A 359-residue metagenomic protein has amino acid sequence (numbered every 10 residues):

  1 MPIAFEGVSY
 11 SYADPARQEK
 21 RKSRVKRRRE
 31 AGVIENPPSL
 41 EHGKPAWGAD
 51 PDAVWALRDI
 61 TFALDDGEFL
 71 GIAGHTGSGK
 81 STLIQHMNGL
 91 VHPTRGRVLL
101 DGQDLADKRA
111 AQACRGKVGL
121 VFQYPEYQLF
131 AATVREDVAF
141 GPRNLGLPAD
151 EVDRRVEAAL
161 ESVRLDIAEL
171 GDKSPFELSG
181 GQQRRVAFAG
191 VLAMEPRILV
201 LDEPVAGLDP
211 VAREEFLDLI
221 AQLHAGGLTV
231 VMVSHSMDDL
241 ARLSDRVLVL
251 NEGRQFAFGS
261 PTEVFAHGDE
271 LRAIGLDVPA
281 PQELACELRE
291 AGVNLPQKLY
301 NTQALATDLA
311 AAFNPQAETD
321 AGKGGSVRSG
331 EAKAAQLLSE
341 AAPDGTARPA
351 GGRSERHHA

Functional and structural regions predicted by a protein language model:
A73-H75: The feature captures the beta-strand-to-loop junction immediately N-terminal to the Walker
N88: Helix-to-loop junction immediately C-terminal to a conserved catalytic motif
R97-A113: ABC ATPase NBD Q-loop/coupling interface
S174-L178, Q182: Conserved ABC ATPase signature
E195: Conserved catalytic motifs of ABC-family nucleotide-binding domains
L199-D202: Catalytic Walker B motif of ABC-type/P-loop ATPase nucleotide-binding domains
